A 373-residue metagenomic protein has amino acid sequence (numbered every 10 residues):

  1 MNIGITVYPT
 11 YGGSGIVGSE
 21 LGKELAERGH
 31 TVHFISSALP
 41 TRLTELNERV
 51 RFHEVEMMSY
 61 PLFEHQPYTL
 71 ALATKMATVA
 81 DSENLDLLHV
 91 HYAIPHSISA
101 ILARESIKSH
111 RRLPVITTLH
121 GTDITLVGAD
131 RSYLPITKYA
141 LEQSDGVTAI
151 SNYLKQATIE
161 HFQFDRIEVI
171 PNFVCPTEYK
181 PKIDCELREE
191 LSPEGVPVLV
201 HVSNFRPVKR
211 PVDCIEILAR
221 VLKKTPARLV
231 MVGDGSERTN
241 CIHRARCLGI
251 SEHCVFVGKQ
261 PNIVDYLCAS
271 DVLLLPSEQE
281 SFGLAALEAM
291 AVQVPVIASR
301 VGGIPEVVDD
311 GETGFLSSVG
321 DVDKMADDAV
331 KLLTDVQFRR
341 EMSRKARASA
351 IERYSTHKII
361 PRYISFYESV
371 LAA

Functional and structural regions predicted by a protein language model:
V7-Y11, K23-L70: N-terminal strand-loop element at the rim of the active site of nucleotide-sugar-dependent glycosyltransferases
Y153, F173: Carbohydrate-associated surface elements
S192-L218: Conserved donor-binding/catalytic core segment of Leloir-type glycosyltransferases
I242-G258: Nucleotide-activated donor-binding/catalytic signature segment of Leloir-type glycosyltransferases, i.e., the conserved
K259, E278: Aromatic "clamp/platform" in nucleotide-sugar-dependent glycosyltransferases that forms part of the donor/acceptor
P295-A298, V308: Short hydrophobic beta-strand element within catalytic cores of glycosyltransferases and related nucleotide-activated
D310-G311, F315-V322, K331-V336: Conserved acidic donor-binding segment of nucleotide-sugar-dependent glycosyltransferases
K324, K331, F338-R353, I359-S365: A short, well-ordered alpha-helix in the C-terminal region of glycosyltransferases
